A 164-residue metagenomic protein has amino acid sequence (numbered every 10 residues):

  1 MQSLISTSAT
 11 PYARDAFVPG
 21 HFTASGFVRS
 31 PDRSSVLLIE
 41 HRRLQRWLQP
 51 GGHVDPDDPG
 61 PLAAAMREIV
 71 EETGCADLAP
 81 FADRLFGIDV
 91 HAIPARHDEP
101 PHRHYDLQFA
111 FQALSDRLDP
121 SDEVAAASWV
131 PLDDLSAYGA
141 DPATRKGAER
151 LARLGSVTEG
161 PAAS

Functional and structural regions predicted by a protein language model:
M1-S25: Acidic, metal-coordinating catalytic segment for phosphate/diphosphate chemistry, firing primarily on the Nudix
H21, H41, H53, H102-H104: Histidine-centered active-site/metal-ligand motif
A24, S34, Y105-L107, A125: Change "...and in nucleic-acid phosphodiester-cleaving endonucleases..." to "...and in nucleic-acid processing enzymes
V28, A110-Q112, P131: Short, well-ordered beta-strand micro-motif
S34-C75: Conserved Nudix-box catalytic region and its N-terminal flanking loop in Nudix hydrolases and closely related
G74-R117: Active-site segment of metal-dependent pyrophosphate-handling enzymes, primarily the Nudix hydrolase catalytic core
Q108, L118-A148: NUDIX/MutT-family hydrolases
R145-S164: Charged phosphate-binding loop/patch that engages nucleotide di/tri-phosphates or the phosphate backbone of nucleic
